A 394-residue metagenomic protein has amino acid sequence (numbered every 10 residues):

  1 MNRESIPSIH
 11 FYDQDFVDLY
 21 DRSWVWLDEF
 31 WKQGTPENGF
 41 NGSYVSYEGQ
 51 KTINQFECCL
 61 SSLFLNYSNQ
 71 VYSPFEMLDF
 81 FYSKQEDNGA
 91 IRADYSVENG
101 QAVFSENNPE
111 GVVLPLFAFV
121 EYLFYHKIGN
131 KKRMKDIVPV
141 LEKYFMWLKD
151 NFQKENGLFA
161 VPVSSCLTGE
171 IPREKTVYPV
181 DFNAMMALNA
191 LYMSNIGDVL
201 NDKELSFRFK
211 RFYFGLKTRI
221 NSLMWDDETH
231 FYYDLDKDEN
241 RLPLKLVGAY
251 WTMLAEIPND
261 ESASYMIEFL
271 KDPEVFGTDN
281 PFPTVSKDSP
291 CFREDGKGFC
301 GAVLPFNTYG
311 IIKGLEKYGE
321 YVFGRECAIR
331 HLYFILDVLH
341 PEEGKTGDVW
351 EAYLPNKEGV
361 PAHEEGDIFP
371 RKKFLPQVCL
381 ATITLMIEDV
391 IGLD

Functional and structural regions predicted by a protein language model:
R3-I53, E76-P109, Q153-Y178, T218-V303 (+3 more regions): Extended glycan-interaction surfaces of carbohydrate-active proteins
D15-S23, N69-S83, K131-K149, N189-M193 (+3 more regions): Extended, well-ordered alpha-helical scaffold segments
K51-K84, G248-D260, T308-Y321, A328-H331: Alpha-helical support elements that line or immediately flank enzyme active sites and cofactor-binding pockets
F56, L60, G100-N108, Y125-K135: The substrate-binding groove and active-site-proximal loops of carbohydrate-active enzymes, especially glycoside
C58, L114, A118-E121, N183 (+2 more regions): TPR repeat positional signature
F64, V120-F124, N189-Y192, I196 (+3 more regions): Core register positions within helices of long alpha-helical scaffolds
G100-A102, V112, L116-K127, G310 (+1 more regions): Hydrophobic/aromatic-rich effector regions of fungal transcription factors
P179, A184-M185: Hydrophobic, small-residue-rich alpha-helical packing segments that form membrane-like cores
